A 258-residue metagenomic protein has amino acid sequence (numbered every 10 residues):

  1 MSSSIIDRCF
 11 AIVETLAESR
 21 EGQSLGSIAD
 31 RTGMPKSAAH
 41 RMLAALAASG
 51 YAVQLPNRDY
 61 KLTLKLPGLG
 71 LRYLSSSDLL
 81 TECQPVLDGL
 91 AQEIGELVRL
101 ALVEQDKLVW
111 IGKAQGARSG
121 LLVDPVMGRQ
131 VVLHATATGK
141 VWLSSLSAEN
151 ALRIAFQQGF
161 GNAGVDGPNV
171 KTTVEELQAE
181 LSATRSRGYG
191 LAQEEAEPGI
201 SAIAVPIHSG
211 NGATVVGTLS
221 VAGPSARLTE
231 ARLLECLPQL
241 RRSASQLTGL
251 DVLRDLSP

Functional and structural regions predicted by a protein language model:
M1-T81, S245, G249-L250: N-terminal helix-turn-helix
S2-I6, L25, T63, S76 (+8 more regions): Short, structured helix-loop boundary elements
A52, L100-A101, I207: A structural signal for short hydrophobic beta-strand segments in well-ordered beta-sheet cores
L74-S119, S147-A148, Q157: All-alpha effector-binding/dimerization core of bacterial HTH-type transcriptional repressors
G120-A196: Short, solvent-exposed recognition segments
A155-G164, A244-P258: Cysteine/selenocysteine-centered motifs that mediate thiol-based redox chemistry or coordinate metal-sulfur cofactors
G167-A244: Extended hydrophobic
